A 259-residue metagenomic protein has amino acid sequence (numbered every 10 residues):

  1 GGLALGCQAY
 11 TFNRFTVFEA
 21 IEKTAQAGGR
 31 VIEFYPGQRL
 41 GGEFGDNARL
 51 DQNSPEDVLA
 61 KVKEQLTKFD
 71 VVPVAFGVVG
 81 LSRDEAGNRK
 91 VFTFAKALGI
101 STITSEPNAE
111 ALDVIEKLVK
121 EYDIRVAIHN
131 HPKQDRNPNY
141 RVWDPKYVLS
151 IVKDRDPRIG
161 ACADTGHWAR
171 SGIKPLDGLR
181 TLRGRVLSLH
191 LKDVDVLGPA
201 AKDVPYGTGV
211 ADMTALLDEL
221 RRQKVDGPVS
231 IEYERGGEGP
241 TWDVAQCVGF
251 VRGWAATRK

Functional and structural regions predicted by a protein language model:
G1-A9, N13-V31, V148-A163, A169-K259: Histidine-acidic metal/acid-base catalytic patches
T11, A48-Q52, G77, I100-I103 (+2 more regions): The substrate-binding groove and active-site-proximal loops of carbohydrate-active enzymes, especially glycoside
I32-P36, P73-F76, T104-S105, P228-I231: Short beta-strand segments at enzyme active-site cores
E33-K61: Glycine-rich, proline-tolerant flexible connector loops at the mouths of alpha/beta enzymes
G37, L81, N108, H131 (+2 more regions): Flexible loop residues that form catalytic and substrate-binding hotspots at small-molecule/glycan-binding clefts
Q38-G41, K133, D193-A200: Conserved radical SAM core fold
Q65, F69-A163, A169-I173, T181 (+1 more regions): Active-site acidic/histidine proton-transfer and metal-coordination neighborhood in alpha/beta enzyme cores
